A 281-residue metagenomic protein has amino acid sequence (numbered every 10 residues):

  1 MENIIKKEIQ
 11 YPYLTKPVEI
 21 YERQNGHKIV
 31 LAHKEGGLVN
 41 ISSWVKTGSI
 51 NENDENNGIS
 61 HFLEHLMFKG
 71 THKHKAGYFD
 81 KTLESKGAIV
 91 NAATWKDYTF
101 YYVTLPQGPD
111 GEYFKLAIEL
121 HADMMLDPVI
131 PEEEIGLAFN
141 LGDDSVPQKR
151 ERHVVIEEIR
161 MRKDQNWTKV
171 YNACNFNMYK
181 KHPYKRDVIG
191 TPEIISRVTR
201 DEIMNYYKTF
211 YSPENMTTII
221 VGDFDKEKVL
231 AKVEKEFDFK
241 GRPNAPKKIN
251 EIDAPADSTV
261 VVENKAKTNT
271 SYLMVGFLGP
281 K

Functional and structural regions predicted by a protein language model:
M1-Y78, Y102, E119, M204-K281: His/Glu-rich zincin catalytic helix
T71-H72, F79-Y206: Acidic/histidine-enriched segments that form metal/cofactor-coordinating and catalytic pocket/exosite environments
